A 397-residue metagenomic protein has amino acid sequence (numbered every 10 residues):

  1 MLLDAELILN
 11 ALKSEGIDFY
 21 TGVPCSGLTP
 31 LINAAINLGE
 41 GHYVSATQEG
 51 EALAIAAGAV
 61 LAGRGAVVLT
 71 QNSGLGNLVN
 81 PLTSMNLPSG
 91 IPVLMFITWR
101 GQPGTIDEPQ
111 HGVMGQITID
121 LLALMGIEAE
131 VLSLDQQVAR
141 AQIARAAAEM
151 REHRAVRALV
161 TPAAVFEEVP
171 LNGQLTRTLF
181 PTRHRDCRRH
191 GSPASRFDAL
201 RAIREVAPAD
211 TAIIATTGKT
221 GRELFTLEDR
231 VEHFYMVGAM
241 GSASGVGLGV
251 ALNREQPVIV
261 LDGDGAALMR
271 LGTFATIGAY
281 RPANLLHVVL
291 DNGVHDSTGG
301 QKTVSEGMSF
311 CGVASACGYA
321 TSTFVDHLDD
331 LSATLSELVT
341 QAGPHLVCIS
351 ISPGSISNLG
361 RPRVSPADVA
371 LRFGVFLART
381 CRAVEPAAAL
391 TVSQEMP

Functional and structural regions predicted by a protein language model:
M1-E152, V156-V246, L252-Q256, G360-P397: Thiamine diphosphate
S73, P257-A267, G272-F274: DG-centered beta-turn motif at the end of beta-strands
I91-V93, L271-D291: A short alpha/beta connector and helix-capping loop motif
A155-V160, G343-I349: Active-site regions of oxyanion-processing enzymes, predominantly non-cytosolic
T161, L261-D264, L290, I349: Active-site flanking residues adjacent to catalytic metal/cofactor-binding acidic residues
I213, V258-L261, V288: Residue-level marker for buried hydrophobic side chains located in beta-strands that build the well-ordered beta-sheet
N284-F324: A contiguous pocket-lining binding segment that forms or flanks enzyme active sites
H327-T340: A short, acidic, amphipathic alpha-helical segment used as a generic capping/interface helix at domain edges
